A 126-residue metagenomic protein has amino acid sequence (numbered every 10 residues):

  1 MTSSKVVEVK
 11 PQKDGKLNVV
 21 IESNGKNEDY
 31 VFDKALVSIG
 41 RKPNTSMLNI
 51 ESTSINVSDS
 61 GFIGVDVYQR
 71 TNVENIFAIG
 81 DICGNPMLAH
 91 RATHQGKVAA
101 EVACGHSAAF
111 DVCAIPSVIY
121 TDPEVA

Functional and structural regions predicted by a protein language model:
M1-T2, Q69: ALDH superfamily catalytic-core signature
T2-K16: A conserved short coil-to-beta-strand element within the FAD-binding core of flavoproteins
V19-E22: Short beta-strand segments that buttress and anchor functional surface loops
N24-N27: Glycine-centered tight beta-turn/hairpin loop motif at sheet-sheet or coil-to-beta transitions
Y30-V102, H106-F110: FAD-site-proximal beta/loop scaffold in flavoenzymes
G84, T121-A126: Short beta-strand to alpha-helix junction loop
F110-Y120: N-terminal periplasmic "start-of-domain" segments of outer-membrane beta-barrel proteins
